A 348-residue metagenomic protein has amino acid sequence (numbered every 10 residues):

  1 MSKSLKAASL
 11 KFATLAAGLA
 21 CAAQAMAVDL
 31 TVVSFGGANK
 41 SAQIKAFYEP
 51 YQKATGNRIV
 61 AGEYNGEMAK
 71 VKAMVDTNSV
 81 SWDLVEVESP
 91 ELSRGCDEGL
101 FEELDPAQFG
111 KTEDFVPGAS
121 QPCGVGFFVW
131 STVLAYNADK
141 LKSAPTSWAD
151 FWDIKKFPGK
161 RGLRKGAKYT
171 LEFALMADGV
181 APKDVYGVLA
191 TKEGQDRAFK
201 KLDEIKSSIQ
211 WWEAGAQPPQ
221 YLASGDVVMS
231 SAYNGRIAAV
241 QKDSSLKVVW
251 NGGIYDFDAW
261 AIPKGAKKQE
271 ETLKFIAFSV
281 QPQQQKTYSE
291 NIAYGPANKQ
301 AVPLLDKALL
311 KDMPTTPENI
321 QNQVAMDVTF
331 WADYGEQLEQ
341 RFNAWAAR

Functional and structural regions predicted by a protein language model:
S2-A13: Bacterial N-terminal signal peptides that target proteins for export
V28-G95: Early extracytoplasmic/lumenal segment of secretory-pathway proteins
G37-I44, V80-W82, V87-P219, A223: Extracytoplasmic ligand-binding site segments that recognize negatively charged/polar headgroups
L92-R94, M229-S245: A ligand-binding cleft/hinge motif common to bilobed small-molecule-binding domains
D114, W130-T132, Q195-E204, Q241-A266 (+1 more regions): Periplasmic-binding protein-like
P263-Q323: Mature extracytoplasmic/periplasmic domains
N319-R348: Conserved C-terminal helix/tail region of periplasmic/extracytoplasmic solute-binding proteins
